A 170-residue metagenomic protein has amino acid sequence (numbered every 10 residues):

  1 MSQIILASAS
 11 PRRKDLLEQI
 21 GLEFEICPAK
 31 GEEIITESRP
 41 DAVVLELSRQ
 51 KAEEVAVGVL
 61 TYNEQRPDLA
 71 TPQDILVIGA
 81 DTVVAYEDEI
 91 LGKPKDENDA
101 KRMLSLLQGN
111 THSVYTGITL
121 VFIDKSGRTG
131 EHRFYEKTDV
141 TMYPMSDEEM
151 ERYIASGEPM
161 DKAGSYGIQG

Functional and structural regions predicted by a protein language model:
S2-I5, E18, P40-G170: Anionic-ligand binding patches
Q3-C27: N-terminal G-site helix/loop of the GST-like fold
P11, G31, K125: Short, glycine/serine-rich, charged loops/turns that create anion-binding and catalytic segments at active sites
P28-I34: Short, acidic/turn-prone active-site loops that include or flank metal/cofactor- and phosphate-binding residues
E37: Surface-exposed cleft-lining segments at the edges of enzyme active sites
